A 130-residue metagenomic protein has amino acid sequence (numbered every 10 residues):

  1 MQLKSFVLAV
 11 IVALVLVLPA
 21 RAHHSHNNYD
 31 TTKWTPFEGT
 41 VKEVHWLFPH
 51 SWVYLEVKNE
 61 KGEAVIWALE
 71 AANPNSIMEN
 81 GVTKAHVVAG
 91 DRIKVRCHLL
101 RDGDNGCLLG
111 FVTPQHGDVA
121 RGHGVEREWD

Functional and structural regions predicted by a protein language model:
L8-V17: Bacterial N-terminal signal peptides
L18-A22: Sec/Tat signal peptide C-region and signal peptidase I cleavage site
Y29-F37: Short coil-to-beta-strand transition motifs
G39-V41: Conserved hydrophobic positions within beta-strands
L47-K58: Short aromatic-glycine-enriched beta-strand elements
E70-E79: Short, structured beta-strand/loop micro-motifs enriched in basic residues and often containing a Trp
E79-K94: Short nucleic-acid-contacting surface segments enriched for D/E, G, S/T with interspersed K/R
L100-R127: OB-fold/S1-family single-stranded nucleic acid-binding modules
